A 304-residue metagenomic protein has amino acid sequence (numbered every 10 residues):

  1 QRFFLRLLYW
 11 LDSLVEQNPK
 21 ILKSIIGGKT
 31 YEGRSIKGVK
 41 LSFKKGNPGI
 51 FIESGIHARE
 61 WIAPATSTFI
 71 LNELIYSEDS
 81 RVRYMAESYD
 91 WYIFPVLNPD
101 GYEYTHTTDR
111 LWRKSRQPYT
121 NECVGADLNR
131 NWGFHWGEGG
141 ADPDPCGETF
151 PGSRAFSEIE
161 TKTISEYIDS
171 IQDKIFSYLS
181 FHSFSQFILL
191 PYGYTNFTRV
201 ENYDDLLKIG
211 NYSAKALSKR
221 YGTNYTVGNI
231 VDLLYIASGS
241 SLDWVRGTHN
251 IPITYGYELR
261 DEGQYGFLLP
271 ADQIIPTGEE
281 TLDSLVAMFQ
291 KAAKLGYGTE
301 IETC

Functional and structural regions predicted by a protein language model:
Q1-E32: Short glycine- and acidic-rich boundary segments immediately preceding or forming the N-terminal edge of structured
K23-G28, S80-R83, N224-N229: Surface-exposed patches in mature extracellular/periplasmic domains of secreted proteins
R34, F43-G49: Proline/glycine-enriched tight loop/beta-turn segments at coil->beta junctions that connect or precede beta-strands
N47-F51, R59-N211, K215, K219 (+2 more regions): Active-site/substrate-binding loop(s) of hydrolase catalytic cores
S80, S238-W244: Alpha-helical scaffolding within the catalytic cores of extracellular/periplasmic polymer-degrading hydrolases
I171-D173, G247-I251: A structural signal for short secondary-structure junctions
Y203-S238, I251-I253: Catalytic lobes of large eukaryotic enzymes
G266-C304: His/Asp/Glu-rich mid-to-C-terminal helical/loop segments that flank catalytic regions of hydrolases
